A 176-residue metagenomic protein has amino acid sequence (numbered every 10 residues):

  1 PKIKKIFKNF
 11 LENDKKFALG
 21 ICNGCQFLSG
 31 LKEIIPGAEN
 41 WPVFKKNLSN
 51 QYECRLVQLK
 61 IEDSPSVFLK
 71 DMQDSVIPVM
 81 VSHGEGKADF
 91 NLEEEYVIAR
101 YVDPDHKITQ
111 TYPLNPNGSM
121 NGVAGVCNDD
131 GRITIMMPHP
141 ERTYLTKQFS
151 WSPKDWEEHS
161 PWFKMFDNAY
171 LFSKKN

Functional and structural regions predicted by a protein language model:
P1-P65: Cysteine-nucleophile active-site neighborhood
K8-N9, F44-N176: Amide-donor transfer/coupling interface in amidating biosynthetic enzymes
